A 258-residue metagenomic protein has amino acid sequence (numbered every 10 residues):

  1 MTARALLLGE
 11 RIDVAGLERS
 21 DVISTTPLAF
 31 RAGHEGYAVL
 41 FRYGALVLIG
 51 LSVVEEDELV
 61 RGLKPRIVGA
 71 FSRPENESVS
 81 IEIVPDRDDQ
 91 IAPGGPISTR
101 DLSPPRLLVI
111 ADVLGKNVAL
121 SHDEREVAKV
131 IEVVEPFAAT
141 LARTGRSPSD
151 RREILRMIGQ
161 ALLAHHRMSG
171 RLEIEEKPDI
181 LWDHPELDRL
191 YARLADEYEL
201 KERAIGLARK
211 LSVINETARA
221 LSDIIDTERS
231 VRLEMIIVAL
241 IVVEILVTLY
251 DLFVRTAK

Functional and structural regions predicted by a protein language model:
M1-L102, V109: Short Lys/Arg-enriched alpha/beta "domain-start" segment
A3-S24, P104-R125, Y191-A192, V243-E244 (+1 more regions): Short secondary-structure boundary segments
S20, G62, E126, V133 (+2 more regions): Residues that form generic nucleotide/phosphate-binding pockets
L51, E55, L59, G115 (+3 more regions): Short amphipathic alpha-helical segments
R61-V68, R125, K129-E132, G170-E173: Short, intrinsically disordered, mixed-charge
V68-S72, E135, G206: Residue-level signal for secondary-structure boundary elements
R87-L155: Juxtamembrane/interface alpha-helical elements of multi-pass membrane proteins
A138, A142-L246, Y250-T256: Membrane-associated alpha-helical segments
